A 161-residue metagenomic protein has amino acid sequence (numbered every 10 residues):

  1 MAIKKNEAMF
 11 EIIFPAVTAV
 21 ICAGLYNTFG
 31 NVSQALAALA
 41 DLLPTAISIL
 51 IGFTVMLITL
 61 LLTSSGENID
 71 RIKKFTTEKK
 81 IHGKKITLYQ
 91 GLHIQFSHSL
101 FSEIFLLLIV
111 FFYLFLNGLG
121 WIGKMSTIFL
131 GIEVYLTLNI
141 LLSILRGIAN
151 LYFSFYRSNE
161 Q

Functional and structural regions predicted by a protein language model:
M1-K5, K85-Y89: Cytosolic juxtamembrane amphipathic/interface segments immediately preceding and feeding into a transmembrane helix
A2-L50: Long, highly hydrophobic alpha-helical transmembrane signal-anchor segments
M9-V17, I94-L106: Select subsegments of transmembrane alpha-helices in polytopic membrane proteins, especially boundary-proximal
D41-P44, S48, S97-F101, F129-S143: Alpha-helical transmembrane segments of integral membrane proteins, emphasizing hydrophobic/aromatic residues
T45-G66: Hydrophobic alpha-helical membrane-embedded segments
T59-G83: Membrane-helix interface/capping segments
S97-W121: Alpha-helical transmembrane segments and their membrane-interface junctions in multi-pass membrane proteins
G123-Q161: Alpha-helical transmembrane segments and their immediate juxtamembrane interface regions
